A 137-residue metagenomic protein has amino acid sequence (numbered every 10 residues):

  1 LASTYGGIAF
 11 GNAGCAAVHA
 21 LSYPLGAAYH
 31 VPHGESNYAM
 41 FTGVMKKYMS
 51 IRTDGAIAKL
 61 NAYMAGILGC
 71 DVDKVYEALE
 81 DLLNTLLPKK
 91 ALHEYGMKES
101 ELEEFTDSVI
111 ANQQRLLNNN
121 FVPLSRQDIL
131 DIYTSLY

Functional and structural regions predicted by a protein language model:
L1-N12, Y23-G26: Glycine-rich phosphate/diphosphate-binding loops and the adjacent beta-loop-alpha structural elements that coordinate
A13-A16, S36: A generic structural signal for residues located within well-ordered alpha-helices of large catalytic or ligand-binding
C15-A16, E80-L87, D107-N112: Short acidic alpha-helix initiation/capping motifs at coil-to-helix transition points, especially at protein N-termini
H19: Short conserved active-site loop signatures built around small residues
A28-E101: Gly/Pro-rich interdomain helix-loop hinge
E101-Y137: Short, amphipathic C-terminal "tail helix"
